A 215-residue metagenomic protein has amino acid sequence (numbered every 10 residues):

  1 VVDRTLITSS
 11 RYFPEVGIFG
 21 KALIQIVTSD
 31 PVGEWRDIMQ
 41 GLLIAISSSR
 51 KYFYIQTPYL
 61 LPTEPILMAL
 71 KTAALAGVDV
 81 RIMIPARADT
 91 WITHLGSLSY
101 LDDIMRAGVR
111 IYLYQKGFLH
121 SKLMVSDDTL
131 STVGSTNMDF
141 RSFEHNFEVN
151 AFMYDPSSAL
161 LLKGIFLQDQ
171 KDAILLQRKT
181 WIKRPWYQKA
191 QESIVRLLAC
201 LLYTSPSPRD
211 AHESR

Functional and structural regions predicted by a protein language model:
V1-M39: Active-site cores of enzymes that catalyze phosphoryl transfer or operate on phosphate-rich substrates
V1-T8, L42, F53, L113-Q170: HKD (HxKxxxxD) catalytic microenvironment of the phospholipase D
S9, V27-S29, M83-P85, Y114-K116: Conserved beta-strand termini and adjacent loop/short-helix elements that scaffold enzyme active sites in alpha/beta
G33-W35, L61-E64, A88-I92, H120 (+1 more regions): Flexible loop/turn segments at secondary-structure boundaries
L42-Y112: Primarily the HKD phosphodiesterase
K183-L202: A transmembrane-helix-recognition feature enriched in membrane-embedded lipid enzymes and envelope glyco-/phospholipid
Y203-P208: Conserved small/polar residues in nucleotide/adenosyl-binding loops
S214-R215: Hydrophobic alpha-helical segments, chiefly the membrane-spanning helices and signal/signal-anchor peptides
